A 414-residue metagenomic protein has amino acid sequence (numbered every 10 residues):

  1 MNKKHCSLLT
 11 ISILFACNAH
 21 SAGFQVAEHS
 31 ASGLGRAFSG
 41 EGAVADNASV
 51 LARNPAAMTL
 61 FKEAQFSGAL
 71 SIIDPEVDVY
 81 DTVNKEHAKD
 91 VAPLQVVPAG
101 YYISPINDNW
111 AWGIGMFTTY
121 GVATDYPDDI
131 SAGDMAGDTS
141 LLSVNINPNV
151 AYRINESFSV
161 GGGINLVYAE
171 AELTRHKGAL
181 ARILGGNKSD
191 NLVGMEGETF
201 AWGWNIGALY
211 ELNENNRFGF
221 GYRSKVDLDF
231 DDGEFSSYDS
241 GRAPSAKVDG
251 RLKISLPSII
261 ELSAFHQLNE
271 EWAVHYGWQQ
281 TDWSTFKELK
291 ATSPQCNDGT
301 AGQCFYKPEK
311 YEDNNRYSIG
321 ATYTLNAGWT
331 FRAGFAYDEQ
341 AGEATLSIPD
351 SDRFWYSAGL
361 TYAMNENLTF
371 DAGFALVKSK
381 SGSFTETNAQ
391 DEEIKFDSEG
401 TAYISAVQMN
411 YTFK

Functional and structural regions predicted by a protein language model:
M1-H20: Gram-negative bacterial Sec-dependent N-terminal signal peptides
L8-I11, L60, G162, I319: A ubiquitous, low-specificity "background" feature that marks scattered single residues across proteins without
A22-A37, Y80-H87, Q95-K414: Outer-membrane beta-barrel porins/channels
Q25-G40, T59-E76: Transmembrane beta-strand segments of Gram-negative outer membrane beta-barrel proteins
F38-D46, E86-D90: Asp/Glu-centered strand-loop micro-motifs enriched in Gly/Pro and often flanked by an aromatic residue
E41-A64, Y102-N109, G121, I154: Outer-membrane beta-barrel pore proteins
P75-V77, D90-V91: A short, glycine/small-residue-rich beta-strand->loop->alpha-helix junction that serves as a flexible
